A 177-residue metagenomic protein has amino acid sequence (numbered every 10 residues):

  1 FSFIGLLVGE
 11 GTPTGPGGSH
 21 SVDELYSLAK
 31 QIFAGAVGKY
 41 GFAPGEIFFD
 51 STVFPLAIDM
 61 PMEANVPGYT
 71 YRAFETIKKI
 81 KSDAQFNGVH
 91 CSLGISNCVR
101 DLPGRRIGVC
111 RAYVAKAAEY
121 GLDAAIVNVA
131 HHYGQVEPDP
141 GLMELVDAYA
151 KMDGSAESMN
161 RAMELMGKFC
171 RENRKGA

Functional and structural regions predicted by a protein language model:
F1-D153, E157-E164: Catalytic alpha/beta core domains of metabolic enzymes, predominantly
M159-A177: Terminal or standalone catalytic/regulatory effector modules within metabolic enzymes and repeat proteins
